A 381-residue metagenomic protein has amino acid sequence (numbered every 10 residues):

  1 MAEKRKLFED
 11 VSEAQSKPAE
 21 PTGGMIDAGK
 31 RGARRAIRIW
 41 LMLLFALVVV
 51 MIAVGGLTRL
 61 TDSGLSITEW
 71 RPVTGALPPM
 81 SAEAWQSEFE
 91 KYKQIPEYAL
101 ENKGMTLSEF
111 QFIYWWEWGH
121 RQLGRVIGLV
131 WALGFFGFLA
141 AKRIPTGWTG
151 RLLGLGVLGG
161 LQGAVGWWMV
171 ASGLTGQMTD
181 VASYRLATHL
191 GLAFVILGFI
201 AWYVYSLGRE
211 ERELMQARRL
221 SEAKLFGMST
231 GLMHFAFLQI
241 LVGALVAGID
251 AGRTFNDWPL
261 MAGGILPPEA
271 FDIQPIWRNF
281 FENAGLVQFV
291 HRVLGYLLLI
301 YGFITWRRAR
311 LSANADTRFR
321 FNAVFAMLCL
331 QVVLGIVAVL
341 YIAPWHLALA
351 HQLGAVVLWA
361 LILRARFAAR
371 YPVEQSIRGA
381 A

Functional and structural regions predicted by a protein language model:
A2-A33, R209-F226, E374-A381: Membrane-interfacial, low-structure loops and terminal tails that flank and connect transmembrane helices in multi-pass
I37-A76, F235-A247: N-terminal signal-anchor transmembrane alpha helix
L43-V54, G150-V170, G231-Q239, F319-L340: Small-polar-interrupted transmembrane alpha-helices in polytopic inner-membrane proteins
T58-E69, G163-L186, L245-N256, V332-V356: Interfacial helix-loop-helix junctions of multi-pass membrane proteins
K91-L129, R278-L298: Individual transmembrane alpha-helix segments
I127-L133, G191-G208, L297-I304, A355-R370: Hydrophobic cores of alpha-helical transmembrane segments in multi-pass inner/ER membrane proteins, independent
A140-G154, W306-V324: Membrane-interface helix-loop-helix junctions at transmembrane boundaries of multi-pass membrane enzymes, predominantly
L241-L297, F303, R307: Membrane-interfacial catalytic/cofactor-binding modules of polytopic membrane enzymes
